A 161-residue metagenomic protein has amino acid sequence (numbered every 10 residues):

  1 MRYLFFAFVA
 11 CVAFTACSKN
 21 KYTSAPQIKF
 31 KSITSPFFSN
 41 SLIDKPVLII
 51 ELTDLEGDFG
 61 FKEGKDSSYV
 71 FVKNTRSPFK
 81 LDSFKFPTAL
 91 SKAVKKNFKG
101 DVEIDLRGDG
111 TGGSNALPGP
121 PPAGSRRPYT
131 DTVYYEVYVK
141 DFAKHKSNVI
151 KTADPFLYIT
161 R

Functional and structural regions predicted by a protein language model:
M1-L4: Positively charged n-region of N-terminal signal peptides that target proteins for export
A13-A16: C-terminal motif of bacterial Sec signal peptides marking the signal peptidase cleavage site
K19-R161: Non-catalytic macromolecular-recognition regions in eukaryotic signaling proteins
